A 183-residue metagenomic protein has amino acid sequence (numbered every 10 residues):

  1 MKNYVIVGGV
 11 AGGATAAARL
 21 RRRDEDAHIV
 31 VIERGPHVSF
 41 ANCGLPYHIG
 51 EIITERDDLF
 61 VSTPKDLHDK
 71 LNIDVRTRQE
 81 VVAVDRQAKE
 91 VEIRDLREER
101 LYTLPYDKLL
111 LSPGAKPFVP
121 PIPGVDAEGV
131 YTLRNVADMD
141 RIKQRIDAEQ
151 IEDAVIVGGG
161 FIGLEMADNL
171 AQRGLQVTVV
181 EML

Functional and structural regions predicted by a protein language model:
M1, V5, K65-A154, Q176-T178: FAD-binding core/adjacent interface of flavoenzyme oxidoreductases
K2-E80, N169-L183: Beta1-alpha1 glycine-rich phosphate/pyrophosphate-binding loop at the start of Rossmann-like nucleotide-binding domains
G8-A11, R134-N135, G158-G160: Glycine-rich Rossmann-fold phosphate-binding loop(s) that bind the pyrophosphate of adenine dinucleotide cofactors
G13, G163-L164: N-terminal Rossmann-fold NAD(P) dinucleotide-binding loop
A16-A17, A41, R86, P120-I122 (+1 more regions): Short glycine-/acidic-enriched loop or helix-start segments at secondary-structure transitions that form or flank
V136-D138, G160-I162, L183: Short acidic/polar capping segments at secondary-structure boundaries
M139, L164-A167, G174: Hydrophobic, well-ordered secondary-structure segments
V157-I162, R173: Hydrophobic, well-structured modules enriched for small/aliphatic residues and gly/pro motifs, marking either
